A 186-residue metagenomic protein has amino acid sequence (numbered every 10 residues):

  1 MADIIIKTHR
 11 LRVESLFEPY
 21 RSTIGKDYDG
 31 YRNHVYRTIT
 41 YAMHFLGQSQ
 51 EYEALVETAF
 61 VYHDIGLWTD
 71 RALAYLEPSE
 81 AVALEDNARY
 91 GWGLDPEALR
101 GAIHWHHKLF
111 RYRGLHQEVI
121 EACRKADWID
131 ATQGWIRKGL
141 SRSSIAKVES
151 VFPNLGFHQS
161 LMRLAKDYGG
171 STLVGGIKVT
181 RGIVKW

Functional and structural regions predicted by a protein language model:
M1-L11, R21-S49, G91, K108-W186: Divalent metal-dependent phosphate-bond-processing catalytic cores, especially two-metal-ion Mg2+/Mn2+ enzymes that act
R37, F60, A98-G101, E121: Amphipathic alpha-helical interaction segments
T38-A42, A74-R89: An active-site-proximal "capping" alpha-helix that borders the catalytic cofactor pocket
G47-A54, T69-L76, R89, G93: Alpha-helix boundary/capping segments in eukaryotic regulatory proteins
E53-D70, S79, R100-H107: His-Asp-centered metal-binding catalytic motifs of divalent-metal-dependent phosphohydrolases/nucleases
L94-A102, Y112: Active-site-proximal substrate-binding core of FAD-dependent oxidoreductases
